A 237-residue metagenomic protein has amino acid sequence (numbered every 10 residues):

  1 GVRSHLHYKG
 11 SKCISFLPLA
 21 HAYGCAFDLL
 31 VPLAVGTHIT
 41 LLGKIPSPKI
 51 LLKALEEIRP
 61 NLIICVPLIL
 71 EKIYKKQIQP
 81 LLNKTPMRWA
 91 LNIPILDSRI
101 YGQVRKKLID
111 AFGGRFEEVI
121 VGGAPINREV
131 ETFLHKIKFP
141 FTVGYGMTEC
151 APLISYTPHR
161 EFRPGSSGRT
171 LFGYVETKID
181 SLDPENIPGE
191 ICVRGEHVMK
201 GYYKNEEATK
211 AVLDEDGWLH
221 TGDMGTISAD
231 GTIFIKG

Functional and structural regions predicted by a protein language model:
G1-K12, A20-K106: Conserved AMP-binding/adenylation subdomain of ANL enzymes
V35-G36, I58, K136-K138, G173: Short, structured coil segments at secondary-structure junctions
G36, G123, G146, G195 (+1 more regions): Conserved G/P- and acidic residue-centered "switch" motifs that form tight phosphate/ATP-binding loops in soluble
N61-I64, Y74-R163: Gly/Ser/Thr-rich phosphate-binding loop
L68-E71, A124-P125, H197: Alpha-helix/helix-capping structural signal
M147, T170-V175: Structured catalytic core of nucleotide-sugar glycosyltransferases
G165-L171, E215-D216: Short Gly/Pro-enriched turn/cap motifs at secondary-structure boundaries
K178, E185-G237: Conserved ATP-binding/catalytic segment of the ANL
